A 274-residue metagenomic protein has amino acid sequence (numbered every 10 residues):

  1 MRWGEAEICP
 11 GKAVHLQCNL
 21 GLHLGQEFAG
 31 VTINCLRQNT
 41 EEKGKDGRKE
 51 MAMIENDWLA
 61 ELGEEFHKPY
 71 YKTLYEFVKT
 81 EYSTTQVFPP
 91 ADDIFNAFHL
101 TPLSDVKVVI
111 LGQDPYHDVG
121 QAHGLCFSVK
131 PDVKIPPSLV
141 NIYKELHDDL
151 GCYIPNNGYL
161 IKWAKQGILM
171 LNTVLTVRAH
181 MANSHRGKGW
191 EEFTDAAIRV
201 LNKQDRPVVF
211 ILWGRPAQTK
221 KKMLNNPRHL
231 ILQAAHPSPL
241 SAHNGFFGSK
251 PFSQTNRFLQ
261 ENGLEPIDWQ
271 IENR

Functional and structural regions predicted by a protein language model:
N34-A52: Short, Lys/Arg-enriched N-terminal segments with co-localized hydrophobic residues within the first ~10-30 amino acids
D57, E64-V209, P216-T219, L224-N225 (+4 more regions): A polyanion-binding, active-site-adjacent surface
S249-K250: Polytopic transmembrane helical bundles with strong interfacial aromatic enrichment
